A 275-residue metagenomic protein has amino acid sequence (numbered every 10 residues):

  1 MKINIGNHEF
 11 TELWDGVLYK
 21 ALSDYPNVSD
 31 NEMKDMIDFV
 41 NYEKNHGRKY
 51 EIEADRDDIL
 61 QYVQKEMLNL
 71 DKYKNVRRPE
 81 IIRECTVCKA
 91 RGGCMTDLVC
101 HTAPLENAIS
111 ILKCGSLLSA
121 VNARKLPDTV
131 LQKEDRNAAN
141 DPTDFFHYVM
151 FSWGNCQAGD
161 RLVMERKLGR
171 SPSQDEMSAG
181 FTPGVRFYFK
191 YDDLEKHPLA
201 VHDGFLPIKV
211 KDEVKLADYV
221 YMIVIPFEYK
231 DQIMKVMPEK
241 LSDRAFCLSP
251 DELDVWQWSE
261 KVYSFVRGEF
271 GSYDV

Functional and structural regions predicted by a protein language model:
M1-V275: NAD-dependent ADP-ribosyltransferases
